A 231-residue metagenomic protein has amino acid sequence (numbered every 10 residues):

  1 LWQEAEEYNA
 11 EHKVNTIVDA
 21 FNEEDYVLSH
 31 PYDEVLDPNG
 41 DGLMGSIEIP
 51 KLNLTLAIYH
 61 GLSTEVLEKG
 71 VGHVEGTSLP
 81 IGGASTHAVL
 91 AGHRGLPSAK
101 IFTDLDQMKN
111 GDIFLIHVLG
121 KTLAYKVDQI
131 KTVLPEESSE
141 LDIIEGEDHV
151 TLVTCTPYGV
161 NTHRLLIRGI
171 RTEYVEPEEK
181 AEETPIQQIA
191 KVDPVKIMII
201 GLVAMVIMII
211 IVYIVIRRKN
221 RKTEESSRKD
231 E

Functional and structural regions predicted by a protein language model:
L1-P194, K219-E224: Solvent-exposed, non-transmembrane regions of membrane-associated and secreted proteins
T184-E231: C-terminal single-pass membrane-anchor helix
